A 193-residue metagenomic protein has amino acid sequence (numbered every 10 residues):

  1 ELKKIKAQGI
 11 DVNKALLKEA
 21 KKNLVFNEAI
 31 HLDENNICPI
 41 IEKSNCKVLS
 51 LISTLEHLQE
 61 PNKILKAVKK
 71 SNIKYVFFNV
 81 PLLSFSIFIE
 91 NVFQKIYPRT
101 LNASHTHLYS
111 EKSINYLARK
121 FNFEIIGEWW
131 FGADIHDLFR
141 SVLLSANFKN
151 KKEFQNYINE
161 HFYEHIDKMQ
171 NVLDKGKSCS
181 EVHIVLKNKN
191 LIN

Functional and structural regions predicted by a protein language model:
E1-V92, A103-K120, E181-N190: Conserved SAM-binding loop
V48, Q94-P98, I166: General secondary-structure edge motif
S53-A67, F123, W129-S145: N-terminal short leaders/motifs
V68, P98, D174-K175: Short secondary-structure boundary/capping segments
N91-L101, V142-F148: Short glycine/proline- and charge-enriched loop/turn segments that cap or connect secondary-structure elements
N102-S104, N171-V172: Active-site rim elements
E111-F131, N159-E160: A SAM-dependent methyltransferase catalytic signature shared across enzymes that methylate proteins
W129-N193: A C-terminal cap/extension of S-adenosyl-L-methionine-dependent methyltransferases that defines the acceptor-substrate
